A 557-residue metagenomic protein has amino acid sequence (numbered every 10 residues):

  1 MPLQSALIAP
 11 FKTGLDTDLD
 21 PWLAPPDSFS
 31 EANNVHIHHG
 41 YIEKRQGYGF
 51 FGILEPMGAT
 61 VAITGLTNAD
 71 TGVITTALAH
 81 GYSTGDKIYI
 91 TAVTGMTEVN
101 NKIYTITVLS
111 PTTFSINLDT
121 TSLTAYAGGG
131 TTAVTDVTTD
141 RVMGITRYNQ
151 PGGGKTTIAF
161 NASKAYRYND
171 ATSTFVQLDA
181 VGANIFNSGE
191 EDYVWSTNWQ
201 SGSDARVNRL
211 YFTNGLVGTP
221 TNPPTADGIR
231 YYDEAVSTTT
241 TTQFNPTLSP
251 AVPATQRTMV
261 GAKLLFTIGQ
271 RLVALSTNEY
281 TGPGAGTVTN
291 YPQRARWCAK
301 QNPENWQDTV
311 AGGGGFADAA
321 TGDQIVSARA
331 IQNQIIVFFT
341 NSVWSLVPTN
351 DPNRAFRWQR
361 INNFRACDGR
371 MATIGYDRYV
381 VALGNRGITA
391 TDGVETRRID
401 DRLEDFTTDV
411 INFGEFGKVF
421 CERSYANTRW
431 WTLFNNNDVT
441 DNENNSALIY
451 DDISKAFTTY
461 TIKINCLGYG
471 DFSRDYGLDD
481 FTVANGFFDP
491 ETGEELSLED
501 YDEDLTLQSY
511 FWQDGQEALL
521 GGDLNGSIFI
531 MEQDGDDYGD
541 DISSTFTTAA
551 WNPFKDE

Functional and structural regions predicted by a protein language model:
M1-M57, A62, V137-D179, A183-R209 (+2 more regions): Beta-sheet repeat architectures centered on beta-propellers
M57-T138, G182-E190: Small/polar beta-strand repeat architecture
I90-T91, T213, L275: Residue-level recognition of conserved beta-strand edge/terminus positions
T138-R141, D179-G189, T240-V419, T461: Beta-propeller and closely related beta-pinwheel folds
S163-N169, G218-D233, Y280-K300, N341-P348 (+3 more regions): Structural motif
S173, S237, D351-P352, K455: Short coil/turn linkers that define WD40 beta-propeller blade boundaries
Y193-A251: Hydrophobic or amphipathic alpha-helical targeting/insertion segments
